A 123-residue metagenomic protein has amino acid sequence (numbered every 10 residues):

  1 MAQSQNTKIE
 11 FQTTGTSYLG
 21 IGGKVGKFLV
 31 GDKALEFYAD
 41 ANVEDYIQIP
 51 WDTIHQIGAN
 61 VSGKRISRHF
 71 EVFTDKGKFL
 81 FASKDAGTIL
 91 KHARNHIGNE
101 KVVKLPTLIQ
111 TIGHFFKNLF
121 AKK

Functional and structural regions predicted by a protein language model:
M1-V30, I47, E100, K104-K123: Anionic N-terminal interaction surfaces
S17-D75: Phosphoinositide-binding peripheral membrane targeting modules
Q56, K91-N95, H114, N118: Charged/polar, solvent-exposed surface patches and flexible loops
V61-S62, L80, F115, L119: Alpha-helix boundary/capping detector
S62-F70, N95-T111: Short, surface-exposed secondary-structure junctions/capping segments
V72-N95: Canonical phosphoinositide-binding patch of PH/PH-like domains
